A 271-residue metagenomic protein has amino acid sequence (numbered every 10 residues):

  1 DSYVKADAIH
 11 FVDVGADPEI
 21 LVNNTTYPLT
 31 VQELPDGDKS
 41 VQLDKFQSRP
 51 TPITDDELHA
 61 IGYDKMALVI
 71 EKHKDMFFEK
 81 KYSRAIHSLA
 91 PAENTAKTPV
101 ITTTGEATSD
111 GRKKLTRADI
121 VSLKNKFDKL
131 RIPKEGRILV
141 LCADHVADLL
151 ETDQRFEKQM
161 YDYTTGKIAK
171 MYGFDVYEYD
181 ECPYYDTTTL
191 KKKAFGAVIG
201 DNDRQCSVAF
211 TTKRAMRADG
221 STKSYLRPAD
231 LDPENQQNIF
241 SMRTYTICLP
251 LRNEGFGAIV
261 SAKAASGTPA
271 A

Functional and structural regions predicted by a protein language model:
S2-P18, G37-Q42, T108-L115, T152-A271: Sequence/fold signature of self-assembling virion shell proteins
F11, D36-K97, D128-A143, Y225 (+1 more regions): Long, contiguous amphipathic alpha-helices that act as assembly "spine/axial" helices in icosahedral shell and virion
V14, N23-N24: Beta->alpha turn/N-cap motifs
P18, T25-P35: Active-site-surrounding "flap" and adjacent substrate/cofactor-binding loops of secreted or lumenal enzymes, prototyped
A85, D119-S122, N235, G255: Exposed alpha-helical structural elements
H87, N94-K97, I101-T103, D186-T188 (+2 more regions): Intrinsically disordered/low-complexity terminal segments and short unstructured peptides
P91, D144-D148, C182-Y185: Short, catalytically relevant binding-site loops at active-site mouths
T95-K167: Extended, solvent-exposed, turn-rich assembly/linker loops in the middle of proteins
